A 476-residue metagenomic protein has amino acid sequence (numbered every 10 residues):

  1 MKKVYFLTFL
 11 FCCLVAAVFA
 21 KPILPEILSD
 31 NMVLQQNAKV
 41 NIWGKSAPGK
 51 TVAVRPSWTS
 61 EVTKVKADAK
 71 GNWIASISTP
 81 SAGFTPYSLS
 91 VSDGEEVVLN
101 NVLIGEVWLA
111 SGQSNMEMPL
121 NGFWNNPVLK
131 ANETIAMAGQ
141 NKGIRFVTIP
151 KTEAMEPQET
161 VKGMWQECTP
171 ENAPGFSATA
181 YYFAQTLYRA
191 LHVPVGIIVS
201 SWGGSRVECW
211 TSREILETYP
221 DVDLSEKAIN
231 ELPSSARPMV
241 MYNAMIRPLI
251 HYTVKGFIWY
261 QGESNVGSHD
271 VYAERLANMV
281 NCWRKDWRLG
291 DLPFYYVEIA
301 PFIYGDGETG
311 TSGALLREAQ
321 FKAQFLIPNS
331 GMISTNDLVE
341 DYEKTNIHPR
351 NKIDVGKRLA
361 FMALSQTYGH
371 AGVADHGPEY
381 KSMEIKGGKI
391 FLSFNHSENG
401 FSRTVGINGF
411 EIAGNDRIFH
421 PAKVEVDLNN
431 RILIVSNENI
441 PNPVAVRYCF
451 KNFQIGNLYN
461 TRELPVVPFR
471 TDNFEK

Functional and structural regions predicted by a protein language model:
M1-P22: Bacterial Sec-dependent N-terminal signal peptides
K21-K476: Cell-envelope and extracellular/periplasmic
